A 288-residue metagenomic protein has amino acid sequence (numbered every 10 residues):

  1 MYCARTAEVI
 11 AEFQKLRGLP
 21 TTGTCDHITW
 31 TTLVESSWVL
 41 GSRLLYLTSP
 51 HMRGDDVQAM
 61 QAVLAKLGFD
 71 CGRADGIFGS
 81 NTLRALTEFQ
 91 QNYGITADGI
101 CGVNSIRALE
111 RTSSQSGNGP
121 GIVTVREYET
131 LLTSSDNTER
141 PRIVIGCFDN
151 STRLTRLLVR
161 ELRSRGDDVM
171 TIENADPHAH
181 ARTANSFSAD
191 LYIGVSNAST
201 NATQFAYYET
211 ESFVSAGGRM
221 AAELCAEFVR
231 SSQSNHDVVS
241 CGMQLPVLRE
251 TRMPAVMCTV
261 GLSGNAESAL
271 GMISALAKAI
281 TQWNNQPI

Functional and structural regions predicted by a protein language model:
M1-A4, G23-H27, H51-Q58, G76-N81 (+5 more regions): Soluble non-cytosolic domains of exported or imported proteins
M1-R5, K15-L16, T21, I28-G76 (+2 more regions): Acidic, Ser/Thr/Pro/Gly-enriched interdomain connector segments
A7, L83, I106: Short, well-ordered surface patches within globular domains
I10, L86: Conserved hydrophobic/aromatic packing and binding residues within compact polymer-binding modules
F13-T21, S37, L64-C71, Q90-A97 (+8 more regions): Sec/Tat-exported extracytoplasmic proteins
T22-V39, T96-N118: Alpha-helical interaction/regulatory segments in DNA maintenance proteins
C25, T29, S37, F78 (+6 more regions): A mature extracytoplasmic/lumenal domain signature
T138-I288: Active-site-proximal helix/loop segments of hydrolytic enzymes
